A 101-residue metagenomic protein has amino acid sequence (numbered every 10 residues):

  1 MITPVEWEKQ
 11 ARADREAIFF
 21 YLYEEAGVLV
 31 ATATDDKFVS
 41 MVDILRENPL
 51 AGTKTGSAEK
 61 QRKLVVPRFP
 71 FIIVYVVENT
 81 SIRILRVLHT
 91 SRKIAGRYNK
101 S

Functional and structural regions predicted by a protein language model:
M1-D35: Arg/Lys-rich, positively charged N-terminal/basic patches that mediate binding to nucleic acids
D14-F19, A51, Q61, S91 (+1 more regions): Catalytic cores of transferase enzymes with a strong primary signal for eukaryotic protein kinases
R15, D35-F38, V42, R68: Short amphipathic alpha-helical/adjacent loop interface patches that line ligand and macromolecule-binding sites
A31, T53-T55, G96: Short, hydrophobic secondary-structure boundary micro-motifs
V39, E47-S81: Basic/aromatic recognition patch in beta-strand/loop cores that engages polyanionic ligands
P70-I72, V76-S101: Enriched for short, Lys/Arg-rich terminal
